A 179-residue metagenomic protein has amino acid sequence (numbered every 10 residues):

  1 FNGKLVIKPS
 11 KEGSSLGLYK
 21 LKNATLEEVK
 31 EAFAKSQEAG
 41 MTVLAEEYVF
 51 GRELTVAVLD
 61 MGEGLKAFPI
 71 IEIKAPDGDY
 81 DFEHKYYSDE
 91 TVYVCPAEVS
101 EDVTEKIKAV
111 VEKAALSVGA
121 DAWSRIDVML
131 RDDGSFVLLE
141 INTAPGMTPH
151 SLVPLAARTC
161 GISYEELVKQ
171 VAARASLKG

Functional and structural regions predicted by a protein language model:
F1-G3, Q37: Nucleotide-sugar donor-binding and catalytic loop/hinge architecture of NDP-sugar-dependent glycosyltransferases
L5-A32, E53-T55: Glycine-rich phosphate-binding loop of ATP-grasp-fold ATP-dependent ligases
L16, G40-T42, D121-R125: Short secondary-structure junction motifs
L18-L21, Y80-F82, C95, M147: Short clusters of hydrophobic/aromatic residues that line enzyme substrate/ligand-binding pockets
L26-A109, L130, S135-V137: Phosphate-binding site of ATP-dependent enzymes
E47, A115-M147, A157: Conserved metal-phosphate-binding beta-hairpin within the catalytic cores of diverse ATP-dependent phosphoryl-transfer
E72-S124, L155-G179: Active-site "cap" helix and flanking loop/linker of ATP-utilizing ligase/carboxylase catalytic domains
H150-V153: Beta-alpha-beta core module
